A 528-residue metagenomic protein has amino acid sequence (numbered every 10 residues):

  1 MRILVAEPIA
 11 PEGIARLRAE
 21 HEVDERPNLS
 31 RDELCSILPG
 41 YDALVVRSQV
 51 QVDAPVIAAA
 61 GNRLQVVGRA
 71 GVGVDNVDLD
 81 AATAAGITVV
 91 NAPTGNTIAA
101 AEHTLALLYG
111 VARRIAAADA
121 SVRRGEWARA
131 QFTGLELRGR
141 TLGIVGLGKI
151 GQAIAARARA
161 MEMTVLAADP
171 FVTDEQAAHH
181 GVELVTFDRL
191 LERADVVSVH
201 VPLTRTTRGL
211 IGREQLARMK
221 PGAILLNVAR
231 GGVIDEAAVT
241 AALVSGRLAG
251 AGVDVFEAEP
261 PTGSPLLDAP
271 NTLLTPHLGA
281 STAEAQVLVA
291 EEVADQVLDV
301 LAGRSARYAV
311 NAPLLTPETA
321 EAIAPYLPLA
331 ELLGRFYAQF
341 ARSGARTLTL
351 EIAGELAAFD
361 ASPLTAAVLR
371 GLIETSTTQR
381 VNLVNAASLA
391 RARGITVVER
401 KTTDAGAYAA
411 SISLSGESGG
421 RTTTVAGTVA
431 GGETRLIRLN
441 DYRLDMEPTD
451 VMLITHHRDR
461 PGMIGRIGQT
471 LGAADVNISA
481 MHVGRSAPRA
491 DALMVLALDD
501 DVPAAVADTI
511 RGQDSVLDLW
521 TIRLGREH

Functional and structural regions predicted by a protein language model:
M1-V90, G212: An N-terminal-biased, well-structured beta-alpha scaffold segment characteristic of Rossmann-like dinucleotide-binding
R26-P27, R47, A70-G71, G86-I98 (+4 more regions): Short beta->alpha connector loops at strand-helix junctions that form conserved, small/polar/Pro-enriched
V50-I57, L166, P170-P265: Rossmann-like adenosine-cofactor binding region
L64, R138-T141, R213, G222: Phosphate-coordination loops involved in phosphoryl transfer and adenosine-cofactor binding
A85, P93-T141, A153-A160, Y308-A309: Phosphate-binding beta-alpha-beta segment of Rossmann-like dinucleotide-binding domains, i.e., the NAD(P)
A85, V89-V90, P221-F340, A357 (+2 more regions): Rossmann-like dinucleotide-binding domain for NAD(H)/NADP(H)
L147-G148: Glycine-rich Rossmann-fold phosphate-binding loop(s) that bind the pyrophosphate of adenine dinucleotide cofactors
L314-T316, A320-H528: A conserved regulatory-domain signal marking ACT and ACT-like small-molecule sensing domains and adjacent regulatory
